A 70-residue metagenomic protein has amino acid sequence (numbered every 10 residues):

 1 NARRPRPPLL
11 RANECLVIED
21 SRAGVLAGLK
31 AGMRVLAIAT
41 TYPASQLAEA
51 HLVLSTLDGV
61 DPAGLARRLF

Functional and structural regions predicted by a protein language model:
N1-F70: Asp-based, Mg2+/Mn2+-dependent phosphohydrolase catalytic module
